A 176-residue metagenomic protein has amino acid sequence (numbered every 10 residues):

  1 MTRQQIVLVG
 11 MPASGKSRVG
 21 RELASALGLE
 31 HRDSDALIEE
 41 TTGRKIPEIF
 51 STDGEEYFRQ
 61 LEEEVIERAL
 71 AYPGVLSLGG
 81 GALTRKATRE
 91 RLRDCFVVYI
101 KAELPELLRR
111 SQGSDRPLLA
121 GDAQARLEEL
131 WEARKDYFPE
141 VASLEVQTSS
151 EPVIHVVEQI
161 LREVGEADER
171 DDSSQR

Functional and structural regions predicted by a protein language model:
M1-R3, R18, E22, A26 (+1 more regions): NTP-dependent small-molecule kinase module
L8: Hydrophobic anchor at the beta1->P-loop junction of P-loop NTPases
M11: P-loop (Walker A) phosphate-binding loop of NTP-binding proteins
G15: Conserved glycine(s) of the Walker
D33-R91, Y137: ATP-dependent small-molecule kinase phosphotransfer cores that center on conserved nucleotide phosphate-binding segments
T42, E62, L70, S111-Q112 (+3 more regions): Short, flexible helix/strand-to-coil boundary loops that buttress conserved ligand/catalytic motifs in alpha/beta
G80-L83, E103-P105, E151: Short glycine-rich anion-binding loops that position phosphate/pyrophosphate groups of nucleotides and phosphorylated
D94-Y137: A glycine- and Lys/Arg-enriched "phosphate-lid" helix/loop adjacent to the NTP-binding pocket of small-molecule kinases
